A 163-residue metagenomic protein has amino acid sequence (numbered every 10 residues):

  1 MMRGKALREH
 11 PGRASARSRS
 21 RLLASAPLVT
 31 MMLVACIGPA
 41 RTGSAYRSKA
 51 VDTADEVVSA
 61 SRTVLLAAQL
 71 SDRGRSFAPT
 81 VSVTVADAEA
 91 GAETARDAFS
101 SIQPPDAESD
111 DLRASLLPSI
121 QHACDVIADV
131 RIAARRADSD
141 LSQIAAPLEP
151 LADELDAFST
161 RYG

Functional and structural regions predicted by a protein language model:
M1-C36: Sec-dependent bacterial lipoprotein signal peptides
L22, G43, I102: Residue-level detector of functional hotspots within protein domains
I37-R41: Bacterial signal peptide processing site
Y46-A128, D140-R161: Alpha-helical segments in soluble extracytoplasmic regions
I132-A133: Hydrophobic alpha-helical transmembrane segments
